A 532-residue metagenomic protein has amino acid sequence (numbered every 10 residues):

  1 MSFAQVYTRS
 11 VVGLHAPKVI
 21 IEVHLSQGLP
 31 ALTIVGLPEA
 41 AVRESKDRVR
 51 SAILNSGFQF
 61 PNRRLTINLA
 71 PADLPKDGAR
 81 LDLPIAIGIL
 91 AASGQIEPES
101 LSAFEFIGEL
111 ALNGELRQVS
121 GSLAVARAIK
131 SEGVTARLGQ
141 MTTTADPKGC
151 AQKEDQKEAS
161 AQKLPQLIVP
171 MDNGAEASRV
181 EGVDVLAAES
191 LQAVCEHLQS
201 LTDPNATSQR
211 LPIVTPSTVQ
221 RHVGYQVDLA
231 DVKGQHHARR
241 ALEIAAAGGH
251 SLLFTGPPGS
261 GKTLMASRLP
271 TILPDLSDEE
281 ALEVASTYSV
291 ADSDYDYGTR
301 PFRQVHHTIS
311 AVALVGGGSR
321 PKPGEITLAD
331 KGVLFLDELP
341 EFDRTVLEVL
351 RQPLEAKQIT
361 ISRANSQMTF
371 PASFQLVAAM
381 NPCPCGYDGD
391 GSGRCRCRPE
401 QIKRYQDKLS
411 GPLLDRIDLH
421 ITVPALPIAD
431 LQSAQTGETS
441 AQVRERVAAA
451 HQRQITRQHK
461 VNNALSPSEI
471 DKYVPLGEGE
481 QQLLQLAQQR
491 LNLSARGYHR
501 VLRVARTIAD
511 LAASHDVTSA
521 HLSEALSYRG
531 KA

Functional and structural regions predicted by a protein language model:
M1-L253, P257-S260, S362, Y498 (+1 more regions): Peripheral, non-AAA+ core regions of ATP-driven protein-machinery
A41-K46, P61, N68-G78, P321 (+1 more regions): Basic, amphipathic alpha-helical bundle interface domains used for macromolecular binding and assembly
L112, L334-F335, E341-F342, I428: Residues immediately C-terminal
D203-I244, G248, D278-I326: P-loop NTPase nucleotide-binding/switch module
F254-S293: Walker A/P-loop
G256, G316, E338: The Walker A (P-loop) glycine that initiates the GxxxxGKT/S ATP-binding motif of P-loop NTPases
K331, D337-E338, V349: Walker B catalytic acidic pair
